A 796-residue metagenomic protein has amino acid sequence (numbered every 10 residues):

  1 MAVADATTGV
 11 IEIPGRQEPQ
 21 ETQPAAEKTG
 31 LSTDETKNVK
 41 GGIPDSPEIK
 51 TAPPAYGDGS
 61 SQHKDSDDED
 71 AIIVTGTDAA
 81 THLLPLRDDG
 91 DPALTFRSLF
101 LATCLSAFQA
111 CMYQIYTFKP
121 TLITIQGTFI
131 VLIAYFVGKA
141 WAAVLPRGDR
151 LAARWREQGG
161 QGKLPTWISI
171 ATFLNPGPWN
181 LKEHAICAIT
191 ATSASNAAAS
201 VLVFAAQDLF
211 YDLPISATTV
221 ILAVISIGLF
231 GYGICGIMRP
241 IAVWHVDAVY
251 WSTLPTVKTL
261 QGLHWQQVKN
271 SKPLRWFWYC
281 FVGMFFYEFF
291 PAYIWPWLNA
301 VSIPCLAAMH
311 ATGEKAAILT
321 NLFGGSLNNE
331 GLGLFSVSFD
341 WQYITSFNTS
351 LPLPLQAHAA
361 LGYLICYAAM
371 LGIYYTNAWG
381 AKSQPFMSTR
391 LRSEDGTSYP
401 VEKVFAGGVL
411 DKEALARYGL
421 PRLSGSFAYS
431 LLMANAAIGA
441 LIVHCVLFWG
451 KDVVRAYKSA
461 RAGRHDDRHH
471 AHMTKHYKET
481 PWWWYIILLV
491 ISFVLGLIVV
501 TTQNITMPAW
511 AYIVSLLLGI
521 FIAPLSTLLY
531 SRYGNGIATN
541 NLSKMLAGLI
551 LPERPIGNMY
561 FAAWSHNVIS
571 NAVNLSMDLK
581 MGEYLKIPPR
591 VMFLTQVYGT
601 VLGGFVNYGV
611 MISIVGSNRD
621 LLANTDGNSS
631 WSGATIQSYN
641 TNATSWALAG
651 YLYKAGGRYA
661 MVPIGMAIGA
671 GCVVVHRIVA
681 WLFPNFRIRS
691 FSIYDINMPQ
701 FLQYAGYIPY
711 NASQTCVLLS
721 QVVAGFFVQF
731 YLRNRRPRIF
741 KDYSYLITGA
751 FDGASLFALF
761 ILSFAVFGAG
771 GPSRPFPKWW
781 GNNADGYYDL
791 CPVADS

Functional and structural regions predicted by a protein language model:
A2-S796: Alpha-helical multipass membrane-protein architecture
